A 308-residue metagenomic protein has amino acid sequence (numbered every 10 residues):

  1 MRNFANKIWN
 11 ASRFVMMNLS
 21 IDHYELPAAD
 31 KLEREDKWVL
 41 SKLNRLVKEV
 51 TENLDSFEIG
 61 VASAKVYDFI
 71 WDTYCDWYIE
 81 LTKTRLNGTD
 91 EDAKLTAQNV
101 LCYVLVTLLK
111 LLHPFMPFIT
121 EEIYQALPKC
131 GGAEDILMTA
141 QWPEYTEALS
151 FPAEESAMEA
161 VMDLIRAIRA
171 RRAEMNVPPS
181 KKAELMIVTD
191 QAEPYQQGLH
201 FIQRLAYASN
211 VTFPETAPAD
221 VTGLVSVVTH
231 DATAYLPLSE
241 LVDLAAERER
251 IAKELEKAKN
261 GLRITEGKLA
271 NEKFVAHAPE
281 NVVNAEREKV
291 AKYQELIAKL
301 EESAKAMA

Functional and structural regions predicted by a protein language model:
M1-A308: Feature 926 captures the class I aminoacyl-tRNA synthetase adenylation module centered on the KMSKS loop
